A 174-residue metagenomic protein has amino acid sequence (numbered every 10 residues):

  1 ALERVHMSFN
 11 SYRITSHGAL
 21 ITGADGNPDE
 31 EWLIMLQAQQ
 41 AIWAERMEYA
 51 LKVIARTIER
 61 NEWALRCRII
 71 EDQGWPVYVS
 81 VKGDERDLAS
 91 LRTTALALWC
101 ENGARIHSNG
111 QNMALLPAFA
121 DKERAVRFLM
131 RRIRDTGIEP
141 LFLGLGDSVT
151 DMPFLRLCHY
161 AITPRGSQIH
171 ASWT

Functional and structural regions predicted by a protein language model:
A1-E59: Active-site phosphate-binding/coordination module
L2, A24-D25, P153-F154, S172-W173: Short glycine-/acidic-enriched loop or helix-start segments at secondary-structure transitions that form or flank
H6, L96, H159-A161: Short, solvent-exposed amphipathic alpha-helical segments in soluble enzyme and RNA/protein-processing domains
I14, L143-L145, Y160-I162: Hydrophobic/aromatic beta-strand patches that form the interior of the parallel beta-sheet core in alpha/beta enzyme
T15, G23, I69-E71, S108 (+1 more regions): Structural signal for conserved beta-strand scaffold positions within catalytic alpha/beta enzyme cores
S16, D147, G166: Cofactor-binding loop segments of dinucleotide-utilizing enzymes, especially the Rossmann-like FAD- and NAD(P)+-binding
K52-L143, V149-L157: Conserved acidic, metal-coordinating active-site core of Asp-based, Mg2+-dependent phosphoryl-transfer enzymes
L157-T174: Asp-based, Mg2+/Mn2+-dependent phosphohydrolase catalytic module
